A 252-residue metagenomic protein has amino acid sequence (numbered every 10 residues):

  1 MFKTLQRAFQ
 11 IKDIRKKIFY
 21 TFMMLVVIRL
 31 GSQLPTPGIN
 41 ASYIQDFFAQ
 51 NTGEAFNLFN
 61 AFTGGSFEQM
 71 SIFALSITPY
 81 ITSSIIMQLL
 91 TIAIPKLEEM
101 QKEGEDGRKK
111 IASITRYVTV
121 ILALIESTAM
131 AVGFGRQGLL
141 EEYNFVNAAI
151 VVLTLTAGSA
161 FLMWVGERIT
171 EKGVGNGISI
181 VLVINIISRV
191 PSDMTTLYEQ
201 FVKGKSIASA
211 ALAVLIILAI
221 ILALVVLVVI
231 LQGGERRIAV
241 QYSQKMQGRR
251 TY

Functional and structural regions predicted by a protein language model:
M1-Q101, E105-Y252: N-terminal cationic and glycine-rich segments that engage phosphates or anionic surfaces
